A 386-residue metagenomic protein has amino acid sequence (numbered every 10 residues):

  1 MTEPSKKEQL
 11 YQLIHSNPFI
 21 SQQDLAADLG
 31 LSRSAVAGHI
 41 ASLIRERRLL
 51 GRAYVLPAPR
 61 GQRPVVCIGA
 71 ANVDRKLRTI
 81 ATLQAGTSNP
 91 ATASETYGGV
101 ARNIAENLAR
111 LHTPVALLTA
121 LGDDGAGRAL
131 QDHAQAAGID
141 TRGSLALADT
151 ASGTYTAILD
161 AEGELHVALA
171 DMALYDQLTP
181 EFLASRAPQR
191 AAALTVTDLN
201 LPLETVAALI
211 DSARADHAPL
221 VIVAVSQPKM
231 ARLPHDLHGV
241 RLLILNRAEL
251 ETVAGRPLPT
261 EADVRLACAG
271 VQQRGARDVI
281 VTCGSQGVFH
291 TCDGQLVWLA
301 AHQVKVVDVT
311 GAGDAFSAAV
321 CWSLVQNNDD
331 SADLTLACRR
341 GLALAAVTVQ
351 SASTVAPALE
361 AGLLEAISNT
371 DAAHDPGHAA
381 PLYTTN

Functional and structural regions predicted by a protein language model:
T2-Q22, D28-S34, G38-R60, E261-N386: Conserved phosphate-binding/catalytic region of the ribokinase-like
R48-G51, Y175-P180, I222-P228: Short gly/ser/thr-rich secondary-structure transition/capping motifs
G61-N72: Short, hydrophobic/glycine-enriched beta-strand segments
G61-Q62, I80-A91, E95, R110-L194 (+1 more regions): Conserved N-terminal subdomain of the carbohydrate kinase-like
N103-P114, S323-N327: Alpha-helix C-terminal capping segments
L108, N246, G313: Short, conserved phosphate/pyrophosphate- and ester-handling motifs at nucleotide-, phospho-/glycolipid
L194-L266, G287-V288: Conserved beta-alpha-beta core of the PfkB/ribokinase-like small-molecule kinase fold
